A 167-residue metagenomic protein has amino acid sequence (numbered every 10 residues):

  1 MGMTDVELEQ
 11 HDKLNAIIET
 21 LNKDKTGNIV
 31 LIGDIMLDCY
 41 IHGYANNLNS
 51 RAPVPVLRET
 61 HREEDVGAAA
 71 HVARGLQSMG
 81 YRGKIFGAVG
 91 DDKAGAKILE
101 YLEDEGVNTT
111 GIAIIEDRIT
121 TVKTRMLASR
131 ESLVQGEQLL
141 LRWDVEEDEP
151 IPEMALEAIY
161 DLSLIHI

Functional and structural regions predicted by a protein language model:
G2-K84: Glycine-rich phosphate/adenosyl-contacting loop at the front of the ribokinase-like
V30, K84-A88, G111, R125: A structural signal for isolated positions on well-ordered beta-strands in alpha/beta enzyme cores
M36, G90, E131: Short, glycine/serine-rich, charged loops/turns that create anion-binding and catalytic segments at active sites
V89-E105: A glycine-rich beta-to-alpha transition motif near the start of alpha/beta enzyme domains, typified by
Y101, E105-D117: A glycine-rich helix N-cap at a beta->alpha junction
I114-R118, K123-S163: Conserved phosphate-binding/catalytic loop of the ribokinase/pfkB sugar-kinase fold
I165-I167: Conserved small/polar residues in nucleotide/adenosyl-binding loops
